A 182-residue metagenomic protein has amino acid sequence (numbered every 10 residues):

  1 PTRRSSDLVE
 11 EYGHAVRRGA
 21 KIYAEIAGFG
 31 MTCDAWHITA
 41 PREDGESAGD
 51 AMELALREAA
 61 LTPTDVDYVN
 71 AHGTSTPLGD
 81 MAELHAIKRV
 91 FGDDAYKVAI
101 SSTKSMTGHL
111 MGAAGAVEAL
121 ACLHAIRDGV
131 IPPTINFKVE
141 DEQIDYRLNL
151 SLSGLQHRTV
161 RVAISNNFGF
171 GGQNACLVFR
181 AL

Functional and structural regions predicted by a protein language model:
P1-T2, E83: Activation loop
R3-A59, Y68: Condensing-enzyme catalytic core mediating Claisen C-C bond formation in acyl metabolism
S6-L8, A175-V178: Short beta-strand scaffold segments in enzyme catalytic cores
L8, I26, V66, A71-H72 (+2 more regions): Conserved small-residue
Y12-A24, D50-T64, H85-M106, A114-F170 (+1 more regions): Structural signature of cysteine-dependent C-C bond-forming condensing enzymes
R17, A35, P77-G79, Q173 (+1 more regions): Active-site-proximal flexible loops/turns
F29-M31, Y68-T76, T103-M111: A short beta-alpha structural unit
W36-G45, T74-F91, L110-V117: Short glycine/threonine-rich loop-to-helix capping motif typified by GTGT followed within a few residues by an Asp-Pro
